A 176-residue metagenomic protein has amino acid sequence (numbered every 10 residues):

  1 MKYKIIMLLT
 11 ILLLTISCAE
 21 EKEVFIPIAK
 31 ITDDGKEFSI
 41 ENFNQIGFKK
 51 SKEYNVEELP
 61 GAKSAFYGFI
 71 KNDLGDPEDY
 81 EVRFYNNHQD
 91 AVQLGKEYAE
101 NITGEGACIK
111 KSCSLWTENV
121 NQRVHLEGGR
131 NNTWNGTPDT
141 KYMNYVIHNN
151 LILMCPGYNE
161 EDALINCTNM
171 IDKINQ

Functional and structural regions predicted by a protein language model:
M1-I5: Positively charged n-region of N-terminal signal peptides that target proteins for export
L8-L12: Core hydrophobic alpha-helical membrane-spanning segments
L14-S17: C-terminal motif of bacterial Sec signal peptides marking the signal peptidase cleavage site
A19-E21: Bacterial signal peptide processing site
F25-I26, C113-Q176: A short, solvent-exposed beta-edge/loop patch
F25-I46: Post-signal peptide N-terminal segment of mature Sec-exported envelope proteins
A29-K36, G75, H88-A91, G157-L164: Solvent-exposed, acidic/flexible segments
I40-D139: Short, solvent-exposed recognition patches
